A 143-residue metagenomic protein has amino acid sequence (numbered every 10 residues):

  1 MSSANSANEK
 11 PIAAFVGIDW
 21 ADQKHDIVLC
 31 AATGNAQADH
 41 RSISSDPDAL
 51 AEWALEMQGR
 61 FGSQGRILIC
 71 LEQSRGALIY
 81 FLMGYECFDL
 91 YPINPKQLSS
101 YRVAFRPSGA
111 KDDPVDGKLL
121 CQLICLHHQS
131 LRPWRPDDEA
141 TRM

Functional and structural regions predicted by a protein language model:
M1-M143: Phosphate- and other anionic-substrate recognition elements at nucleic-acid/protein interfaces
